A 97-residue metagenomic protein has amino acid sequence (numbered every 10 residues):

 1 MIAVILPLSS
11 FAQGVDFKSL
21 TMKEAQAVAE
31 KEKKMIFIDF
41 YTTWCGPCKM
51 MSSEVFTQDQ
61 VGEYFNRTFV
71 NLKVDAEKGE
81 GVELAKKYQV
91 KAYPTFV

Functional and structural regions predicted by a protein language model:
M1-V15: Bacterial Sec-dependent N-terminal signal peptides
V15-L20, F40, E54-G81, V90: Thiol-based oxidoreductase modules, predominantly thioredoxin-like and allied folds used for disulfide exchange
F17-M35, F65: A short beta-strand-turn-helix
Q26, V82-A85: Short hydrophobic/charged patches on amphipathic alpha-helices used for structural packing and interfaces
E32-G46: Short active-site neighborhood of thiol/selenol oxidoreductases, capturing the structured segment around
K34-I36, K86-V97: Structural micro-motif
P47, E80-E83: Short, solvent-exposed loop/turn elements at domain surfaces
K49-S53: Detector for the c-type heme attachment site
